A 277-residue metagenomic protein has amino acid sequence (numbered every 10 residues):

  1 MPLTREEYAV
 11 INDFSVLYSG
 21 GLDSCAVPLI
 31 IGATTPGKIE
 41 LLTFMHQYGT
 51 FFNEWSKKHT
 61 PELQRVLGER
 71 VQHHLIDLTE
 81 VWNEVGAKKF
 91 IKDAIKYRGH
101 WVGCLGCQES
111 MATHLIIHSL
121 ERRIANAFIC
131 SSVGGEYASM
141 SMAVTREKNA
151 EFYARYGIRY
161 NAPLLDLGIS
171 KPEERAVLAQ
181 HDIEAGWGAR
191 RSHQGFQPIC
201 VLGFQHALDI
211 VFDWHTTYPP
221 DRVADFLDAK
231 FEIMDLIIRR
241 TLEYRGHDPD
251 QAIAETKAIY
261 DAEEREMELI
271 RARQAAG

Functional and structural regions predicted by a protein language model:
M1-G277: Nucleotide-activated chemistry modules centered on ATP-dependent adenylation/adenylyltransferase
